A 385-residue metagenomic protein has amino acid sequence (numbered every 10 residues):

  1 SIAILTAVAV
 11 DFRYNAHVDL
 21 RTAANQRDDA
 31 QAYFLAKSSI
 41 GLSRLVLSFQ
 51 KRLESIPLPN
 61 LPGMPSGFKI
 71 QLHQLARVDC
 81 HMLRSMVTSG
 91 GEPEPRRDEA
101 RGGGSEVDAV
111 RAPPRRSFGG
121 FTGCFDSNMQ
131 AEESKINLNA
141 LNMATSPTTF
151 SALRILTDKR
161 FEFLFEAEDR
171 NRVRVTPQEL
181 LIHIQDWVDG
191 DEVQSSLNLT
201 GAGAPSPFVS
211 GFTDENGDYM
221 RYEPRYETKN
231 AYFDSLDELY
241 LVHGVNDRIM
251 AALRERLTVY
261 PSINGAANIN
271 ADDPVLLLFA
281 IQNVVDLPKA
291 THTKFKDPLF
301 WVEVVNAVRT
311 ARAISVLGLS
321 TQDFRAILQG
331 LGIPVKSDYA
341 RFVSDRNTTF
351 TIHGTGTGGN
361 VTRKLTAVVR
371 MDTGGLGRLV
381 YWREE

Functional and structural regions predicted by a protein language model:
S1-E385: Compositionally biased linear targeting/interaction segments
